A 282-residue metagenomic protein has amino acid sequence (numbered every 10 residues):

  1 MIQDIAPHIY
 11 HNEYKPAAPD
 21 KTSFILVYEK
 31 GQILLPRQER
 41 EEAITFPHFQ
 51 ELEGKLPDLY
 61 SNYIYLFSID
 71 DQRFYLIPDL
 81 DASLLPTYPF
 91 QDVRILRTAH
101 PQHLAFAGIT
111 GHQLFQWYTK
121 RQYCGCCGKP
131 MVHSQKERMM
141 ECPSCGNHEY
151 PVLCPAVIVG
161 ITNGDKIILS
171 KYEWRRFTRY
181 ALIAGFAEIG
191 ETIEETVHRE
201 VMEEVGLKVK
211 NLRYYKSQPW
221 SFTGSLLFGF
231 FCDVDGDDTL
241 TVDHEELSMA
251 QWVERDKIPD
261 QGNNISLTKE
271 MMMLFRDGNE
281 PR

Functional and structural regions predicted by a protein language model:
M1-P101, P281: N-terminal alpha-helical interaction blocks
Y28, I33-L35, M139-L182, F186 (+2 more regions): N-terminal strand-loop-strand
F46-F49, A105, M139-P143, L212: Short Pro/Gly-enriched beta-strand edge/turn motifs at strand-loop
D58-A99, A187-L274, R282: Unchanged
T98-A107, Q113: Short, charged surface segments at domain edges that flank catalytic/cofactor-binding sites
G108-V159: Acidic, metal-coordinating catalytic segment for phosphate/diphosphate chemistry, firing primarily on the Nudix
K136, L153-C154, A181, G224-S225 (+1 more regions): Short glycine/proline-enriched turns and hinge-like loops at secondary-structure junctions
